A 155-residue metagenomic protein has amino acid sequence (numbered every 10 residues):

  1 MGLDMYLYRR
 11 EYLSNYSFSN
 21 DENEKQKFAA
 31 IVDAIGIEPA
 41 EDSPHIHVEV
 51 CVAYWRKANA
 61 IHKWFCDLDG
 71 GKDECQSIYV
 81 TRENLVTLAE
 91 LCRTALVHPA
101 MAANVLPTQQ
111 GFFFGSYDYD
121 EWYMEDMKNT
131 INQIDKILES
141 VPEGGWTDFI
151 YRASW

Functional and structural regions predicted by a protein language model:
M1-W155: Acidic (Asp/Glu-rich) sequence patches and key acidic residues that form negatively charged surfaces used
